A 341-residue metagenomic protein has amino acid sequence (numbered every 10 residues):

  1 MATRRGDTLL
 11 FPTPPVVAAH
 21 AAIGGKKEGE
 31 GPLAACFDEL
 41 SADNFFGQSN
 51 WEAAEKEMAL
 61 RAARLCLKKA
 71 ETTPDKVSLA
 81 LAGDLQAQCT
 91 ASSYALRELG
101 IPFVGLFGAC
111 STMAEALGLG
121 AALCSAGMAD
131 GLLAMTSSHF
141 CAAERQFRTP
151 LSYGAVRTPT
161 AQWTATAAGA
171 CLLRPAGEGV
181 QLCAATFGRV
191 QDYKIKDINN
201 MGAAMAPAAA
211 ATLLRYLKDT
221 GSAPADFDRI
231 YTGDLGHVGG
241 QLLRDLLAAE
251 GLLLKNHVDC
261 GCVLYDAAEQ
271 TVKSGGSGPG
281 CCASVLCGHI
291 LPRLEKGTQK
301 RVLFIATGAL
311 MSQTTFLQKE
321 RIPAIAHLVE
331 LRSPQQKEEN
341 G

Functional and structural regions predicted by a protein language model:
M1-E52, P150-R215, D219-S222, L252 (+4 more regions): Condensing-enzyme catalytic core mediating Claisen C-C bond formation in acyl metabolism
V17, W51-C110, D226-Q241, L246: Conserved beta-ketoacyl condensing-enzyme motif
A18, A82-G83, L132-S138, V302-T307: Short beta-strand segments
E28-E30, A91-S93, A143-R148, Q241-L243 (+1 more regions): Short acidic, glycine/serine/threonine-rich loops at helix termini
E55-E71, L117-L119, A204-D219, V285-I290: Short, well-ordered amphipathic alpha-helical segments that serve as non-catalytic structural scaffolds within diverse
C89-T90, F140-R145, R189-K194, M311-Q313: Short, well-ordered, mixed-charge alpha-helical segments that flank or form enzyme active sites
S93-R145, T149-A161: A generic, well-ordered mixed alpha/beta core segment in the N-terminal half of proteins
F107-A134, C171-L173, S277-T298: Active-site-proximal alpha-helical scaffold in enzymes
